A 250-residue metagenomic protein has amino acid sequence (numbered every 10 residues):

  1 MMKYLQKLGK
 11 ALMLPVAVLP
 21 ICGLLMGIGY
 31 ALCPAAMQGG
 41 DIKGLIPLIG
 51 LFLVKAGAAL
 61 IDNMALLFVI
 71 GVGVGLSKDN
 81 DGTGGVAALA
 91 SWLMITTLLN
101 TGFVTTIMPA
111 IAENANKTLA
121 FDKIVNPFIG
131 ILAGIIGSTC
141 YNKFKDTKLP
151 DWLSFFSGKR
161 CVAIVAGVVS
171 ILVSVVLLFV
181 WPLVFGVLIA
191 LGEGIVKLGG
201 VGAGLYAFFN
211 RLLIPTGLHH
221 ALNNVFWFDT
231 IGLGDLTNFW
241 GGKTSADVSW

Functional and structural regions predicted by a protein language model:
M2-D151, F155: Early transmembrane hairpin of solute transport permeases
K7, L67, G85, I131 (+5 more regions): Generic recognition of stable, solvent-exposed alpha-helical segments in well-folded globular domains
P15-Y30, A87-T97, A166-V175, Y206-N223 (+2 more regions): Hydrophobic alpha-helical membrane-insertion segments
M37-K43, F226-W250: Membrane-interface interhelical connector segments
G40, N100-V104, V168, V180-P182 (+1 more regions): Short alpha-helix boundary/capping motifs
K55-L67, F121-L132, A203-W227, T244-W250: Hydrophobic alpha-helical transmembrane segments
E113-I124, I136-G137, Y141-G199: Membrane-interface helix-loop-helix junctions at boundaries between adjacent transmembrane segments
W181-F239: Aromatic-rich transmembrane-lumenal/periplasmic boundary elements in polytopic membrane proteins
